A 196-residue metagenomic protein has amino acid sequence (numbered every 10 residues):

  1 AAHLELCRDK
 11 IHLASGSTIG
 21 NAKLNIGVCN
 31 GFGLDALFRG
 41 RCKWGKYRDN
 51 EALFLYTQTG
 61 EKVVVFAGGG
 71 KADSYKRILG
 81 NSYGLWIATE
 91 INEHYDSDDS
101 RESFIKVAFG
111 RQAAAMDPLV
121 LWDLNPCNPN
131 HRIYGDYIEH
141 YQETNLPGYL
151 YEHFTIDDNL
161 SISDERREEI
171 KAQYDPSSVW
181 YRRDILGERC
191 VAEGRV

Functional and structural regions predicted by a protein language model:
A1-V196: Phosphate/NTP-binding elements of NTP-utilizing enzymes
